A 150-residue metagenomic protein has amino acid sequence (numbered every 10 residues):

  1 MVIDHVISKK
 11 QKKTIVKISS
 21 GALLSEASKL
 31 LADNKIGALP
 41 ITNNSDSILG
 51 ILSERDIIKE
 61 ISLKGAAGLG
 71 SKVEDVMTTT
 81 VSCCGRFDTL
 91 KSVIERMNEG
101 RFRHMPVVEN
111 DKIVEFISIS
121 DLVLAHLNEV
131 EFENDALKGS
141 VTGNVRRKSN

Functional and structural regions predicted by a protein language model:
M1-K13, S53-S82, F87-N98, I119-N150: Tandem CBS (Bateman) regulatory domains
K10, S28, N44, G68-L69 (+3 more regions): Short, functionally important structural connectors and interaction interfaces within domains
K13-L39, S47-I48, I57-E60, K64: N-terminal first-folded block
I18-K35, T42, C83-R101, V108: The conserved cystathionine-beta-synthase
L31-N34, L39-D56, M97, M105-L122: A glycine-centered beta-loop-beta connector
